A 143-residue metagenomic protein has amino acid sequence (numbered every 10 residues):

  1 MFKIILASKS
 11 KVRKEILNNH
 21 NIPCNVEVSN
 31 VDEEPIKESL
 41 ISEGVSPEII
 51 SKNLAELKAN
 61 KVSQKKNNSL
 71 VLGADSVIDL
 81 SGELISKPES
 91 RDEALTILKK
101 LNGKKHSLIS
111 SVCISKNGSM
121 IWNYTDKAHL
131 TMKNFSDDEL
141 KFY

Functional and structural regions predicted by a protein language model:
M1, I78-D79, W122-D126: Short glycine-enriched loop/turn motifs at secondary-structure junctions
M1-L70, E83-L84, D138, F142: N-terminal polybasic phosphate/anion-binding patch
V28, L80, I114-K116: Residue-level signal for short segments within beta-strands and strand-turn junctions of well-structured beta-sheet
G73: Generic enzyme active-site microenvironment
S76-H106, M132: Active-site-adjacent loop/tail segments of enzyme domains
S81-E83, N117-S119, N134-S136: Short loop segments at secondary-structure junctions
T96-K99, S110-H129: Anionic-ligand binding region
N123-Y143: Active-site oxyanion/phosphate-handling segment shared across diverse enzymes
